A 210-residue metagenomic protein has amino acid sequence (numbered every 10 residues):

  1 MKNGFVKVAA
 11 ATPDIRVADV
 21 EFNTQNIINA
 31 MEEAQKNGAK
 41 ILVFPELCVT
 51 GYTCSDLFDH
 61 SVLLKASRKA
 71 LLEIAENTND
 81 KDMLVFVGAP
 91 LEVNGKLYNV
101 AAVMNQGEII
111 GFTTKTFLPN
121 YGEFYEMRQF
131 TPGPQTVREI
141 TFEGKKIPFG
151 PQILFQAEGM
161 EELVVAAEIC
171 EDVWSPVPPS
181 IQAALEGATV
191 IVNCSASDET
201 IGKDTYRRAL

Functional and structural regions predicted by a protein language model:
M1-L210: Enzyme catalytic cores with a strong preference for nitrogen-chemistry domains
